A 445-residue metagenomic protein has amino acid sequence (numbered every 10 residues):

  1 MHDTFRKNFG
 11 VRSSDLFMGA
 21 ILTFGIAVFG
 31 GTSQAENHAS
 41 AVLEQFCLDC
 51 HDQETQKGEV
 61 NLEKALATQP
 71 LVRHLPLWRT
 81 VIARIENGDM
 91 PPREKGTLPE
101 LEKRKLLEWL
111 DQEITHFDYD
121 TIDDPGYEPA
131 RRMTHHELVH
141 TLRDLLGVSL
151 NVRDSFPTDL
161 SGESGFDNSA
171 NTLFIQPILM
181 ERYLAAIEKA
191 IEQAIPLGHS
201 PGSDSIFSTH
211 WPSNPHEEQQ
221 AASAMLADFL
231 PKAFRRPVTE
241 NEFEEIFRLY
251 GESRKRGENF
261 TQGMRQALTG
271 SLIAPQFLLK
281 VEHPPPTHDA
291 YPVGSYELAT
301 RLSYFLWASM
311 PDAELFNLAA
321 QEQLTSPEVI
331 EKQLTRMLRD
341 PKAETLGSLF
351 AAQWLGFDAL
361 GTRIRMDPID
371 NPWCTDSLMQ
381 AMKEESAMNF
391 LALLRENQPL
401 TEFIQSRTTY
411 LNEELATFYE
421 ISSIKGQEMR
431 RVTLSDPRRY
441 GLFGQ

Functional and structural regions predicted by a protein language model:
M1-S14: N-terminal secretory signal peptides that target proteins for export/translocation
S14-V28: Bacterial N-terminal signal peptides
T32-T209, P231-K232, R236-T239, F243-R248 (+6 more regions): Aromatic- and Gly/Pro-enriched helix-to-coil junctions and flexible linker segments
R93-E94, H116-P125, V152-F156, N241 (+5 more regions): Surface-exposed patches in mature extracellular/periplasmic domains of secreted proteins
W109, P129, E137, T141 (+10 more regions): Extended surface/linker regions that mediate inter-domain or inter-protein docking in multi-component redox
Q220, E245, F260-L268, P292-A299: Alpha-helical scaffolds flanking conserved acidic
R248, E252-N259, Q321, P399-E402: Surface-exposed, polar/charged faces of alpha-helical domains in mature secreted/periplasmic/lumenal proteins
Q276-Y304, N317-Q321: Feature marking long nucleic-acid-engaging regions of large polymerase/nuclease enzymes
